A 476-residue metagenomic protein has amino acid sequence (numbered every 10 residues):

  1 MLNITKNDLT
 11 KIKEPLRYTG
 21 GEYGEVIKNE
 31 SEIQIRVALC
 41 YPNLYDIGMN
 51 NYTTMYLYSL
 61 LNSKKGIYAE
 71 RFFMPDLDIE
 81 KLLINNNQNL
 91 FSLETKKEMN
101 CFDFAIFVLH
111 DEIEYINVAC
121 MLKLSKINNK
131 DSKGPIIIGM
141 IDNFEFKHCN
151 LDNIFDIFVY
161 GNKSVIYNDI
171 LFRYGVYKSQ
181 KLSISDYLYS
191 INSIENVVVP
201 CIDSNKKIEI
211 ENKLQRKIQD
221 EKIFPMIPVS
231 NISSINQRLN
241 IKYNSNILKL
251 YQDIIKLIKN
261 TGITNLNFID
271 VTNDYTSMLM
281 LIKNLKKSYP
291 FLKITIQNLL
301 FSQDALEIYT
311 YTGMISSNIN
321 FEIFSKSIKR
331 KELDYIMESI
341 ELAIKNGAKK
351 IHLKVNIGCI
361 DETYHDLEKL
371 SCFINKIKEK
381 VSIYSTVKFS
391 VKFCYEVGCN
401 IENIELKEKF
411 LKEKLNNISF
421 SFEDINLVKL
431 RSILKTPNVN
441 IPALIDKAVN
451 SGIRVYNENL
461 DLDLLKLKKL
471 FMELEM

Functional and structural regions predicted by a protein language model:
M1-E25, L39, K407-M476: Radical SAM enzyme core and accessory elements
K6-A38, Y45-D46, V197-I241: N-terminal [4Fe-4S]-dependent radical SAM core
Y23-K28, N51-S63: Histidine-anchored nucleotide/phosphate-binding helix
L39-N43, L250-H352, I357-H365, K369-C372 (+2 more regions): Conserved SAM/AdoMet-binding glycine-rich loop
G66-N86, D142-E145: Short connector loops at secondary-structure junctions
D78, K147, K326-K329, I357-D366 (+1 more regions): Flexible glycine/acidic-rich beta-alpha junction loops that bind and position SAM and/or redox cofactors in anaerobic
N87-K206, G398: Glycine-rich beta-alpha loop elements in corrinoid/cobalamin-binding modules across cobalamin-dependent enzymes
S164-Y167, L171-Y174, S185-S233, T272 (+4 more regions): Terminal amphipathic helices with adjacent charged low-complexity linkers/tails
